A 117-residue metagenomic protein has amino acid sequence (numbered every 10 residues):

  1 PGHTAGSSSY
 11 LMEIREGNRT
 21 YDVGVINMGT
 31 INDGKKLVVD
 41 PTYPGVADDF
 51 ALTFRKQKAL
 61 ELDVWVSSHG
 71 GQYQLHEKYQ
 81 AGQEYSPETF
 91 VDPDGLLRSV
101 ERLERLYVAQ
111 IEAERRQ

Functional and structural regions predicted by a protein language model:
P1-R98: Metallo-beta-lactamase
G71-E77, Q110-Q117: Short secondary-structure transition/capping segments
D92-E114: Short, flexible loop segments at boundaries between secondary-structure elements
